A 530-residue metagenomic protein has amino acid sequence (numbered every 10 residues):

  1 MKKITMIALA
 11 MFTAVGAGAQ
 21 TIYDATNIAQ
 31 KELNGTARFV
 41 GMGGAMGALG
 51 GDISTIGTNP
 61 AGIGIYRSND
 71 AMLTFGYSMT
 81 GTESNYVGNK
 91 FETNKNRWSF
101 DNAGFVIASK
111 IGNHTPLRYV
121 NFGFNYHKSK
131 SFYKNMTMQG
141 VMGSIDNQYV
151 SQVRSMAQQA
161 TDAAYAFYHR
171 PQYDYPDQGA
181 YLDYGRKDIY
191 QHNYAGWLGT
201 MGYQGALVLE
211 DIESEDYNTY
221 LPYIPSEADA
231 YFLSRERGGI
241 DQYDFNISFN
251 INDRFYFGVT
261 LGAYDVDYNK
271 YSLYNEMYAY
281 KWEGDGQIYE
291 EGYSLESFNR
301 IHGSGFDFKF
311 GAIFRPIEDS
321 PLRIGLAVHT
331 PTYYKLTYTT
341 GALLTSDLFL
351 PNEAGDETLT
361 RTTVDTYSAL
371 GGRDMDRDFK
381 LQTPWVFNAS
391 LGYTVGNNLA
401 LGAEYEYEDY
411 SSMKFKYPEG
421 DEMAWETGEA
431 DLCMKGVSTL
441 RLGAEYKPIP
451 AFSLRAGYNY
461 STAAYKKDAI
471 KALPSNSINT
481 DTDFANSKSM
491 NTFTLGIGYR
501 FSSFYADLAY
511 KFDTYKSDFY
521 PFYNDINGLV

Functional and structural regions predicted by a protein language model:
M1-Y23: Bacterial Sec-dependent N-terminal signal peptides
L9, Y66, N269: Active-site-proximal flexible loops/turns
M11-F12, S68, E406: Hydrophobic alpha-helical membrane-insertion segments
Q20-N34, F39, A108-V530: Outer-membrane beta-barrel porins/channels
A37, L49-T58, G64-G143, D241: Outer-membrane beta-barrel translocator/receptor signature
